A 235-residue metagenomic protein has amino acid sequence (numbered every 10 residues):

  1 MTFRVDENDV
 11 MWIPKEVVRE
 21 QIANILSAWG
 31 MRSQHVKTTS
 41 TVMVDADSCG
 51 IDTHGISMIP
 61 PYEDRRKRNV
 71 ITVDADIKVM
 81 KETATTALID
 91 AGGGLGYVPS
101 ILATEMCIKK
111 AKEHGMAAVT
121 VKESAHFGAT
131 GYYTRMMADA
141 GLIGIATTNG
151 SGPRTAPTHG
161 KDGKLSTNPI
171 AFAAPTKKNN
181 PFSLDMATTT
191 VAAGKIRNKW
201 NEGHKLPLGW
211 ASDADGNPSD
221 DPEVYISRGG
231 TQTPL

Functional and structural regions predicted by a protein language model:
T2-W29: Generic N-terminal amphipathic, Lys/Arg-enriched alpha-helix
M11-V18, M31-S57, I71-E82: N-terminal glycine-rich anion-binding loops that anchor highly charged ligand groups
H54-K110: Active-site cofactor/substrate anionic-group-binding motifs, chiefly glycine- and Lys/Arg-rich phosphate-binding loops
M80-D90, I101-A117, G216, D220-P234: Residues forming anionic-ligand binding surfaces in small-molecule and nucleic-acid pockets of primarily soluble enzymes
I89-A91, K112, A118-E123, G144-T148 (+4 more regions): General beta-strand structural signal in soluble alpha/beta enzymes
I101, E105, K109-N149: A glycine-rich phosphate/pyrophosphate-binding beta-strand-loop-alpha-helix module
R154-R228: Phosphate/diphosphate-binding glycine-rich loops and adjacent basic-rich segments that engage nucleotide
